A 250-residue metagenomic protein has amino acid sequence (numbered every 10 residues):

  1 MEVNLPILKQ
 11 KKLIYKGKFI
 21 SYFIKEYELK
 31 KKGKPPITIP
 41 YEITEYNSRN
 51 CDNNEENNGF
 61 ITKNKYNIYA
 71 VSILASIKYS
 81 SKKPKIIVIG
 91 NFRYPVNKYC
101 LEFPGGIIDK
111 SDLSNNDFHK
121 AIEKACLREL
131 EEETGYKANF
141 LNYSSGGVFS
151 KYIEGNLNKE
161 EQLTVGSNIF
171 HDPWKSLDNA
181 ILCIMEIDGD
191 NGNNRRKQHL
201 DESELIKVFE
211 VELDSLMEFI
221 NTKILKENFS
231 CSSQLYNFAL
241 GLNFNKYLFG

Functional and structural regions predicted by a protein language model:
M1-C100, I107-R195, H199, I206-F209 (+1 more regions): N-terminal leader/linker segments that precede catalytic domains of diphosphate-processing enzymes
